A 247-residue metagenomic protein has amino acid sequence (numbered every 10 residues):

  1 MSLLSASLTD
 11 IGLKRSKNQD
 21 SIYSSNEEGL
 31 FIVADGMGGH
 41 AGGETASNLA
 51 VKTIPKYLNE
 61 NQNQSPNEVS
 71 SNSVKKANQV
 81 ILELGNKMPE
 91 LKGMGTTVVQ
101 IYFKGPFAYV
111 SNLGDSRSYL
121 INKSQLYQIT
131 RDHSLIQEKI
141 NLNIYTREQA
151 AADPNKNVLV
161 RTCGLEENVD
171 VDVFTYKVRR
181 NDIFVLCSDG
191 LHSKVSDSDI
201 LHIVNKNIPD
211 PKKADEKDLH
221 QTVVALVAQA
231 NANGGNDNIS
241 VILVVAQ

Functional and structural regions predicted by a protein language model:
M1-Q247: PP2C/PPM-type serine/threonine phosphatase catalytic domain
